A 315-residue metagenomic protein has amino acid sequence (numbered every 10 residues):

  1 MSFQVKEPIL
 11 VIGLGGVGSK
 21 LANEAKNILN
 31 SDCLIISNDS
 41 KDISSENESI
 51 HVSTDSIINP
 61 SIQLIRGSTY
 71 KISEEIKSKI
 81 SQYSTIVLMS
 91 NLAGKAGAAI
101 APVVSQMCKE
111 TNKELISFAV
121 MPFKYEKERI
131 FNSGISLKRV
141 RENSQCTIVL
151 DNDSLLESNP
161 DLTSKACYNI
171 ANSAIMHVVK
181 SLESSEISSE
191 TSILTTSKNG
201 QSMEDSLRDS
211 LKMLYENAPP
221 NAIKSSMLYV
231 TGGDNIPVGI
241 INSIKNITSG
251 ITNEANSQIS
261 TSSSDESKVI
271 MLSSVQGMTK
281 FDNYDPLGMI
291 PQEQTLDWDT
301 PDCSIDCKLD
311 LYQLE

Functional and structural regions predicted by a protein language model:
M1-E315: Tubulin/FtsZ superfamily GTPase core signature
